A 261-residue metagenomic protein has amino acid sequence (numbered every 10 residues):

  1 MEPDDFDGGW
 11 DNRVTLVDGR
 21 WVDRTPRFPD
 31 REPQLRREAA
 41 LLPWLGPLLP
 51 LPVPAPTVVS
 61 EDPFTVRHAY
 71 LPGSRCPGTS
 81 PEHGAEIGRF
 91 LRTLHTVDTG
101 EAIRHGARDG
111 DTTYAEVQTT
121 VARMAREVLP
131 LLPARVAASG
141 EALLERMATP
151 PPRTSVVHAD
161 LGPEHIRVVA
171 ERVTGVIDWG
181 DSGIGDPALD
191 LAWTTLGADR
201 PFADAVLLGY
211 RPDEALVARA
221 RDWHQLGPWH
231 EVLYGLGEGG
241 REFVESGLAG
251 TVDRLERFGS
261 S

Functional and structural regions predicted by a protein language model:
M1, P72, T93-A159, G247-T251 (+1 more regions): An alpha-helical support segment within catalytic cores of ATP-dependent transferases
E2-T112, P151: ATP-binding pocket architecture of kinase catalytic cores
D7-V17, D23, A142-L191: Active-site acidic catalytic loop and adjacent metal/ATP-binding pocket of ATP-dependent phosphoryl transfer enzymes
D11, D30, C76, I184 (+1 more regions): Helix-rich C-terminal or lid/interface subdomains of diverse kinases
E38, L42, Q118-A122, A188 (+2 more regions): A general structural signal for well-ordered alpha-helical segments in protein cores
A40, G84, G175, A192-T194 (+1 more regions): Glycine-rich, phosphate-binding/catalytic loops in enzymes
P47-L51, L131, D213-E214: Short helix-capping segments at alpha-helix termini
H83-E86, P187, Q225-P228: An acidic site on a long C-lobe helix of protein kinase domains
